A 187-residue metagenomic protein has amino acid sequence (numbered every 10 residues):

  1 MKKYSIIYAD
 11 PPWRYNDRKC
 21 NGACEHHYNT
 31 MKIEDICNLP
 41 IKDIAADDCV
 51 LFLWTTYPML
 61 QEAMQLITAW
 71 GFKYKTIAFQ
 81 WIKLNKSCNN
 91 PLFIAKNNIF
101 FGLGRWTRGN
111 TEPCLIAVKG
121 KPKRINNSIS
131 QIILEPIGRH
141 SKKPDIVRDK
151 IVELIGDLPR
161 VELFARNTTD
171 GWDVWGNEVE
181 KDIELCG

Functional and structural regions predicted by a protein language model:
M1-G187: Class I S-adenosyl-L-methionine-dependent methyltransferase catalytic core
